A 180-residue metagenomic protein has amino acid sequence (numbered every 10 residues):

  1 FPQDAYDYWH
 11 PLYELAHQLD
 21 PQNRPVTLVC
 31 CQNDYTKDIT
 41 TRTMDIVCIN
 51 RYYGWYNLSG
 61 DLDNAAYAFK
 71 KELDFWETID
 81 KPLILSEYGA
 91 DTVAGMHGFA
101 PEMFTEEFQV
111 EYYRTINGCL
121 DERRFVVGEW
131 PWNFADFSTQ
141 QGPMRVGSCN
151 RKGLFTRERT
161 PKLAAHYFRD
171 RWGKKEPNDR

Functional and structural regions predicted by a protein language model:
F1-Q3: Active-site groove signature of glycoside hydrolases
Y6-R180: Substrate-binding clefts and catalytic carboxylate motifs of secreted carbohydrate-active enzymes
